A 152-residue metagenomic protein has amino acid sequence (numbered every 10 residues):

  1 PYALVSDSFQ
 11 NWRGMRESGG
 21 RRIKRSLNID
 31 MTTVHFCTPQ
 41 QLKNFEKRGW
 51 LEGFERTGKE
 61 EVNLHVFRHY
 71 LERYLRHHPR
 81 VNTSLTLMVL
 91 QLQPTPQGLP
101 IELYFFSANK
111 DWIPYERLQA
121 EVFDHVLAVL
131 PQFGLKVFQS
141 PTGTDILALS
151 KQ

Functional and structural regions predicted by a protein language model:
P1-H65: Soluble accessory domains appended to multi-pass membrane transport proteins
K47-Q152: Long, non-transmembrane cytosolic or organellar matrix-exposed soluble domains/tails of integral membrane proteins
